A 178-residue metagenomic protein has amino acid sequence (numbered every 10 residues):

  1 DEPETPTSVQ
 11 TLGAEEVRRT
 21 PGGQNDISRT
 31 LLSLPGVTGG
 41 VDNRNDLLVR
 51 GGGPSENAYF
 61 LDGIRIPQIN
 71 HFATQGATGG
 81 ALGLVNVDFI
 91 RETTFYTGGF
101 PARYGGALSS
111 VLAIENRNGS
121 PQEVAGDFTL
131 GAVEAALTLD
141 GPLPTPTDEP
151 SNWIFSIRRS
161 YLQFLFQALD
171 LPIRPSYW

Functional and structural regions predicted by a protein language model:
D1-P101, V111-S120: Periplasmic N-terminal accessory/gating domains of Gram-negative outer-membrane beta-barrel systems
G13, D170-P175: Flexible, surface-exposed loop regions and adjacent strand-edge segments of Gram-negative outer-membrane beta-barrel
T20, N152, R174-Y177: Short, charged, low-complexity patches
G40-V41, V87, Y104, T129-G131 (+1 more regions): Short sequence motifs at beta-strands and strand-loop junctions characteristic of Gram-negative outer-membrane
G52, N86, G105-A107, D148 (+1 more regions): Short coil/turn motifs at beta-sheet boundaries
A58, E92-P101, S109-R117, V124-P172: Predominantly transmembrane beta-strands of Gram-negative outer membrane beta-barrel pores used for transport
